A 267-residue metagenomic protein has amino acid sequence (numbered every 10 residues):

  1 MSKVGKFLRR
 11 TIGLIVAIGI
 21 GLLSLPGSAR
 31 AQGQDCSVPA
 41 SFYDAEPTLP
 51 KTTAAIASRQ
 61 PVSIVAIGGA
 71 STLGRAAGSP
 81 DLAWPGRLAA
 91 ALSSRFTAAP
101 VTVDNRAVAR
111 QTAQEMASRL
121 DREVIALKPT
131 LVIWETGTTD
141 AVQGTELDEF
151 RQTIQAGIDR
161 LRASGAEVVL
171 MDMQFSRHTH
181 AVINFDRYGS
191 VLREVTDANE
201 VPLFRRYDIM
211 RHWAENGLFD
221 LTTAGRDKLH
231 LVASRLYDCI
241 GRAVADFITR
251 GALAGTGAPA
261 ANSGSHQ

Functional and structural regions predicted by a protein language model:
S2-I15: Bacterial N-terminal signal peptides that target proteins for export
G13-S24: Bacterial N-terminal signal peptides
G27-R30: Sec/Tat signal peptide C-region and signal peptidase I cleavage site
Q34-R106, D121-K128: Serine-esterase "nucleophile elbow" of acetyl-processing enzymes
S63-V65, A99-L127, T139-V168: Internal alpha/beta domain cores that form substrate/cofactor-binding pockets in large enzymes and binding proteins
A70-L73, V108-Q114, T138-Q143, Q174-H178 (+1 more regions): Solvent-exposed loop/turn segments at secondary-structure junctions within structured extracellular/periplasmic domains
E135-T139, G157-G189: Active-site segments of SGNH/GDSL-like serine hydrolases that catalyze O-acetyl group transfer/hydrolysis on lipids
F175-Q267: Catalytic His-Asp segment of secreted/periplasmic serine-dependent ester chemistry enzymes
